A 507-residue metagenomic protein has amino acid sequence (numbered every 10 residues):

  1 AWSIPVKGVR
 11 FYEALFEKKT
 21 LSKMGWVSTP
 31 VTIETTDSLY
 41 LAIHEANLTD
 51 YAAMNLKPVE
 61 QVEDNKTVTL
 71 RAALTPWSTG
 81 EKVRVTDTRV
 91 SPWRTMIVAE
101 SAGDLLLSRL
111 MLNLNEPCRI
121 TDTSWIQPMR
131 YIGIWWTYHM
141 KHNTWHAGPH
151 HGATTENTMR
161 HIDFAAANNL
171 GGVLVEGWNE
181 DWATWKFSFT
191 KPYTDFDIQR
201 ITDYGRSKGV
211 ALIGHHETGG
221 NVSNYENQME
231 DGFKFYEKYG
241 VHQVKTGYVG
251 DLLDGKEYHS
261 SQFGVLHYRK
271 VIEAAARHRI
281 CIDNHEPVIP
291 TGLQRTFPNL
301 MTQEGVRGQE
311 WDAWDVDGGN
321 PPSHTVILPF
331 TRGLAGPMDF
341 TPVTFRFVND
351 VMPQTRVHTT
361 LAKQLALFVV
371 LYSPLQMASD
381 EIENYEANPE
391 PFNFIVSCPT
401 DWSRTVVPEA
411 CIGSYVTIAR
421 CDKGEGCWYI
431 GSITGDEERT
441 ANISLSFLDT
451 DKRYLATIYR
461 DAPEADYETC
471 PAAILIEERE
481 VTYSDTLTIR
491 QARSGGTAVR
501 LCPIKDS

Functional and structural regions predicted by a protein language model:
A1-R119: N-terminal accessory beta-strand-rich subdomains and adjacent acidic, glycine-rich linkers that precede catalytic cores
K7, I458-S484: Solvent-exposed beta-strand/loop surfaces of large extracellular or lumenal domains
T86-N168, G172: An acidic-aromatic substrate-binding cleft motif
A165, I282, V370, I430 (+1 more regions): Conserved, mostly hydrophobic/aromatic
E176-T360: Aromatic- and carboxylate-enriched substrate-binding clefts and catalytic-loop regions of carbohydrate-active enzymes
A362-P408: Catalytic cores of secreted or luminal carbohydrate-active enzymes
I412-Y454, T497-R500: Carbohydrate-binding surface patches
E478-S507: C-terminal beta-strand-rich structural cap/linker in extracellular carbohydrate-active enzymes
